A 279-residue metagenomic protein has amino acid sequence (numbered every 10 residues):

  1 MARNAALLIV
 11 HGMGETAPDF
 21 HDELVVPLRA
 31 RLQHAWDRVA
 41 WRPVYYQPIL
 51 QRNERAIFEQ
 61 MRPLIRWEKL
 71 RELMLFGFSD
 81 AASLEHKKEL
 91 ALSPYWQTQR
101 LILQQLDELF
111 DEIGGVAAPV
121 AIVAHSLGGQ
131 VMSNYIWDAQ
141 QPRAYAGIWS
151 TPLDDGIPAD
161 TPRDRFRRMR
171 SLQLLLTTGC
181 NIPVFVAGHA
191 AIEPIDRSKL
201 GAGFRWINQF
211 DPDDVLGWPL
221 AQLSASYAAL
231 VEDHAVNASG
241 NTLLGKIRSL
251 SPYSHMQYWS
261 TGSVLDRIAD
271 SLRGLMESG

Functional and structural regions predicted by a protein language model:
A2-N4: Proline/glycine-enriched tight loop/beta-turn segments at coil->beta junctions that connect or precede beta-strands
L7-E15, D19-P27, K88-W206, D213: Serine-dependent carboxylesterase/thioesterase catalytic core of lipase-like alpha/beta-hydrolase/SGNH enzymes
G12-P18, P27-V116: Active-site catalytic motif of lipid deacylating hydrolases and related acyltransferases
R31, A35, L109, P142-A146 (+1 more regions): Solvent-exposed amphipathic alpha-helical surface segments
R31-A35, I65-L70, A146-I148, K199-G203 (+1 more regions): Glycine-rich loops and low-complexity Gly/Arg-rich segments that provide flexible linkers or classic glycine-based
D37-W41, E72-F76, P152-D155, F204-P212 (+1 more regions): Short C-terminal domain-edge/linker segments immediately following a structured domain
V39-W41, V120, V231: Short, conserved active-site loop motifs that form the nucleotide-linked donor/cofactor pocket
I49-L50, L174, C180-G279: Lipolytic serine-hydrolase domain surface
